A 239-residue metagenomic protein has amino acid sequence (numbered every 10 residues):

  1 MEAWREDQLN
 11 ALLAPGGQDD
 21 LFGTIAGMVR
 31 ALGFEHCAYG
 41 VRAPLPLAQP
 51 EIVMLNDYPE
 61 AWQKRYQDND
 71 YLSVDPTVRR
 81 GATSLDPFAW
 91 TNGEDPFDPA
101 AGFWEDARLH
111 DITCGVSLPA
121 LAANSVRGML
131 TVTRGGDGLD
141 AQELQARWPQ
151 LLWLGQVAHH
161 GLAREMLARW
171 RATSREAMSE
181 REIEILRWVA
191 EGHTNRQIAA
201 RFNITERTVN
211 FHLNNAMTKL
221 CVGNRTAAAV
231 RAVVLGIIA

Functional and structural regions predicted by a protein language model:
M1-N10, Q18, L130, R134-S179: Juxtadomain coupling helices with adjacent low-complexity linkers
G17-P50: Helix-loop-beta substructure at the N-terminus of cytosolic sensory domains that couple signal/ligand detection
V41-R65: GAF sensory/regulatory domain recognition with acknowledged cross-activation on helical regulatory dimers
D57-P99, E105-R108: Regulatory sensory and allosteric helical modules in signal-transduction proteins and certain transcription factors
C114-A120: Short hydrophobic beta-strand micro-motif common in sensory/regulatory domains
R181-I185: The N-cap/first-turn positions of alpha helices within or immediately adjacent to helix-turn-helix DNA-binding domains
T194-A227: Recognition helix of helix-turn-helix DNA-binding domains
R225-G236: Short, basic, alpha-helical segments at the C-terminal edge of helix-turn-helix-like DNA-binding modules
